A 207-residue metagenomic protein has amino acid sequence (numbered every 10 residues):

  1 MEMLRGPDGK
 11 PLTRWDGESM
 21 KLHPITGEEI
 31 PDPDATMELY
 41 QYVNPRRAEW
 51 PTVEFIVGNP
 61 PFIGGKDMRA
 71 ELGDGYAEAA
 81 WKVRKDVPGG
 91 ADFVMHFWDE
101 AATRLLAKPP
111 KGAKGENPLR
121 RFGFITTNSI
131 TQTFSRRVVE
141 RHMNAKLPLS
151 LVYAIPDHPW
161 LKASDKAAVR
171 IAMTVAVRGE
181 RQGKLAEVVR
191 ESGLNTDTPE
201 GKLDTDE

Functional and structural regions predicted by a protein language model:
M1-A154, L161, V175-Q182: SAM-dependent methyltransferase catalytic region
P156-W160, V189-R190: Adenylate-forming
D165-E207: Flexible, glycine-/basic-rich loop-and-beta segments that form/coincide with the SAM-dependent methyltransferase
